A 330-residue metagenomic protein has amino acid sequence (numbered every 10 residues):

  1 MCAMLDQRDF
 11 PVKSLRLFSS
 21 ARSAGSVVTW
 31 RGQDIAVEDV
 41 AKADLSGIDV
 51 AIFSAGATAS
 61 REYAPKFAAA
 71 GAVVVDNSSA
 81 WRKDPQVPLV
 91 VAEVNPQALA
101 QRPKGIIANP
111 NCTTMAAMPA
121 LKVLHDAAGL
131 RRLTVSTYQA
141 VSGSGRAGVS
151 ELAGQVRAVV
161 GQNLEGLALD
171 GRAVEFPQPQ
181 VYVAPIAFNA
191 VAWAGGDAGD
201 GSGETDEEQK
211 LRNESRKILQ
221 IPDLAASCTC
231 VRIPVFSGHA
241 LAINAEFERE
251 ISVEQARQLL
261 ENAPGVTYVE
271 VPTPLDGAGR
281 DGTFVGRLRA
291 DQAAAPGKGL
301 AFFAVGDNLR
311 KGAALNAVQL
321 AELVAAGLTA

Functional and structural regions predicted by a protein language model:
M1-A184, D223-A225, R249, Q258 (+6 more regions): N-terminal Rossmann-like NAD(P) cofactor-binding subdomain of oxidoreductases, focused on the glycine-rich
G171-C230: Oxyanion-binding "anion nests"
T229-P234, P272-L275: Short, solvent-exposed loop/turn elements at beta->coil junctions and helix N-caps that rim active or binding pockets
R232-P234, G306-K311: Glycine-rich phosphate/pyrophosphate-binding beta-alpha loops
F236-L241: Conserved glycine-rich beta-strand-loop-beta hairpin in the small C-terminal domain of fold type I
N244-E246: Short hydrophobic/aromatic beta-strand micro-patches that form the beta-sheet surface supporting nucleotide- or nucleic
V253-P264: Short amphipathic alpha-helices in soluble, non-transmembrane regions that often serve as interface/regulatory elements
P264-G282: Conserved PLP cofactor-binding pocket of PLP-dependent enzymes
